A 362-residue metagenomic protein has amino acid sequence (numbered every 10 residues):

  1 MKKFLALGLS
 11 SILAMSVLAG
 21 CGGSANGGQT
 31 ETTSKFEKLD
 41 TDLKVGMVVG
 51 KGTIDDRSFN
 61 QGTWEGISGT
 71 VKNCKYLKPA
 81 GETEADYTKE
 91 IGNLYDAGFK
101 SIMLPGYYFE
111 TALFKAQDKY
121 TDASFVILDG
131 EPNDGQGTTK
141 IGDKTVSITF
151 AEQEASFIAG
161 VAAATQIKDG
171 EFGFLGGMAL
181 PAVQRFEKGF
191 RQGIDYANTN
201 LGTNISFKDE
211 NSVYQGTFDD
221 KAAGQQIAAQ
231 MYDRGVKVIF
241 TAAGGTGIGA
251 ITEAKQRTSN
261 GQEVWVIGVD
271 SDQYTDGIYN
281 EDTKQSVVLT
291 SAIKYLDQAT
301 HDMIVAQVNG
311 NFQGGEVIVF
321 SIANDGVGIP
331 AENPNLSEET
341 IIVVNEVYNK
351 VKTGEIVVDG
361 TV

Functional and structural regions predicted by a protein language model:
M1-L43: Short, low-complexity disordered leader/linker segments with a strong preference for bacterial N-terminal type II
G27-V362: A residue-level marker of the well-folded mature domains of exported/periplasmic proteins
